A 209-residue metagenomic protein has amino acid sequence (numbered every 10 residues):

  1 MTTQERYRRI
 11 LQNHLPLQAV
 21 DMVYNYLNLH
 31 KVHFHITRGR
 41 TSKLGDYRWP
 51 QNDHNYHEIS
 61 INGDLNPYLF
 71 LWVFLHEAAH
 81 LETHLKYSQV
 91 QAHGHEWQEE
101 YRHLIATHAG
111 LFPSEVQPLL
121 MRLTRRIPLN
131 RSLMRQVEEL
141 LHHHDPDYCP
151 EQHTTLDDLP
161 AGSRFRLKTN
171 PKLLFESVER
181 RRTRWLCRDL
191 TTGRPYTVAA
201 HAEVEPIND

Functional and structural regions predicted by a protein language model:
T2, R6-N13, L17-Q51, E58 (+1 more regions): Metalloprotease/metallohydrolase-associated module, dominated by Zn2+-dependent proteases
N55-F74, S88-Q89: Short pre-active-site segment immediately N-terminal to the catalytic Zn-binding motif
D64, H84-K86, R102: Beta-hairpin (beta-strand-turn-beta-strand) motif
V73, E77-L81, L85: Catalytic glutamate of the conserved HExxH
